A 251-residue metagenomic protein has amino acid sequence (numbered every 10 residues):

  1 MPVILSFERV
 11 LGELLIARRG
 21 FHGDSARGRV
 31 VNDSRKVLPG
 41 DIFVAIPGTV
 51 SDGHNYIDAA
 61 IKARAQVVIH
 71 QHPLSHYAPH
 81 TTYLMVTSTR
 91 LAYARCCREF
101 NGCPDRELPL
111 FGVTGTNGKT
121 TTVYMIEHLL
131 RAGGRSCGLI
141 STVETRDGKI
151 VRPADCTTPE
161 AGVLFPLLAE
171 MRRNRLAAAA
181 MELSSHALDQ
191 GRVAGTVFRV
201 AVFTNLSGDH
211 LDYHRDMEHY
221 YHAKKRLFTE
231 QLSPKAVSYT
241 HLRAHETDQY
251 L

Functional and structural regions predicted by a protein language model:
M1-R95, Y239: N-terminal leader/targeting and accessory segments in enzymes
L11, A92-S238: Phosphate-binding loop of NTP-binding sites
G23, R35-K36, H76, C103-P104 (+3 more regions): Generic structural signal for beta-strand residues in well-ordered domains
G48, A63, G115, R226-L227 (+1 more regions): Short alpha-helical scaffold segments that flank and stabilize functional sites
Y56, S88, R215-M217, T247: Alpha-helix N-cap recognition
H72, S141, L242: Glycine-rich, histidine-containing beta strand-loop boundary motifs that form or position
T240-T247: Conserved small/polar residues in nucleotide/adenosyl-binding loops
Y250: Cationic, low-complexity basic patches in intrinsically disordered or flexible, solvent-exposed regions
